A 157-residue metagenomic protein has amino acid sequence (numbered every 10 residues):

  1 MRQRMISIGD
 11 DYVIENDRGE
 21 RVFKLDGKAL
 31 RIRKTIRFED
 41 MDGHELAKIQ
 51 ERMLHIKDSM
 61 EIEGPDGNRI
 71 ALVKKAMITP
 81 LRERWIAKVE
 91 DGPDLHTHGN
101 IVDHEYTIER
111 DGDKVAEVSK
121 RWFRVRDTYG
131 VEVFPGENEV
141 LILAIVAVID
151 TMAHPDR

Functional and structural regions predicted by a protein language model:
M1-R157: Intrinsically disordered, low-complexity proline/glycine-rich segments
